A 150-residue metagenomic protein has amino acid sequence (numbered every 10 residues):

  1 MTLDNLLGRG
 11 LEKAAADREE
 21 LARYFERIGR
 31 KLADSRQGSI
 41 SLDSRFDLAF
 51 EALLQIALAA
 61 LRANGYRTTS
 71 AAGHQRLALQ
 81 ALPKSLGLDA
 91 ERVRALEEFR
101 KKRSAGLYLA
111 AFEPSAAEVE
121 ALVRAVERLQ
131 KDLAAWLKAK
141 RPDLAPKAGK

Functional and structural regions predicted by a protein language model:
M1-K150: Terminal alpha-helical segments
